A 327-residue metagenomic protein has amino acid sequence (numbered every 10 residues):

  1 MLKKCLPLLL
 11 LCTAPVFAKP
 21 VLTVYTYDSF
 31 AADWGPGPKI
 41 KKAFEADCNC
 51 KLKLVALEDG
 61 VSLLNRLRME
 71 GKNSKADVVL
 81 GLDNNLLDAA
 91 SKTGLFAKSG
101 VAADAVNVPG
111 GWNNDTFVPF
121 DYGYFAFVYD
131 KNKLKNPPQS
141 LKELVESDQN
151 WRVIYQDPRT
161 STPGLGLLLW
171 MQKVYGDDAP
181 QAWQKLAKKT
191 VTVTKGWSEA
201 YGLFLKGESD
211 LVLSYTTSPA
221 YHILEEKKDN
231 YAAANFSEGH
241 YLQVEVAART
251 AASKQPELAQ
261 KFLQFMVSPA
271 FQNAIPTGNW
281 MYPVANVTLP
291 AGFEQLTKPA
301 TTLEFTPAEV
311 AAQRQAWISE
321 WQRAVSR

Functional and structural regions predicted by a protein language model:
V21, Y25-G37, E58-S62, K75-S209: Extracytoplasmic ligand-binding site segments that recognize negatively charged/polar headgroups
P38-L54: Short alpha-helix C-terminal cap/hinge motif
I40, C50, S140, A182 (+4 more regions): Short amphipathic alpha-helical coupling segments at ligand-binding clamshell hinges and other catalytic/signaling
N85-A89, L205, S209-N230, N279: A ligand-binding cleft/hinge motif common to bilobed small-molecule-binding domains
P109, G123, W183-A187, V193-T194 (+3 more regions): Periplasmic-binding protein-like
A126-K133, Q172, Q243-Q255, A274: A bilobed periplasmic-binding-protein/Venus flytrap-type ligand-binding module shared by bacterial periplasmic
T250-T306: Mature extracytoplasmic/periplasmic domains
G292-R327: Extracellular/periplasmic bilobal clamshell ligand-binding domains
